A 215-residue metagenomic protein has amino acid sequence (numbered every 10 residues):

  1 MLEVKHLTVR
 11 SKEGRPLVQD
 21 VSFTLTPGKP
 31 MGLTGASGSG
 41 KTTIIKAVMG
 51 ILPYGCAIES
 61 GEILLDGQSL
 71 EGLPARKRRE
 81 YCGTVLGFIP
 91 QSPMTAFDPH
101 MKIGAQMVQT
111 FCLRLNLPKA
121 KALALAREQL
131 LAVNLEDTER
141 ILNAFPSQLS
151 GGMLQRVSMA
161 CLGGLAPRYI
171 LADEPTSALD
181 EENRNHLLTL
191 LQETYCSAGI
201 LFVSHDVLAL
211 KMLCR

Functional and structural regions predicted by a protein language model:
T34-A36: The feature captures the beta-strand-to-loop junction immediately N-terminal to the Walker
A57-S69: Conserved ABC transporter NBD signature motif
L70-G87, A105, L113: ABC ATPase NBD coupling module
A144-L149, M153: Conserved ABC ATPase signature
G164-R168, S197: A short, proline-enriched helix->beta-strand linker immediately N-terminal to the Walker B motif in ABC-type P-loop
I170-D173: Catalytic Walker B motif of ABC-type/P-loop ATPase nucleotide-binding domains
A198-S204: Conserved H-loop
